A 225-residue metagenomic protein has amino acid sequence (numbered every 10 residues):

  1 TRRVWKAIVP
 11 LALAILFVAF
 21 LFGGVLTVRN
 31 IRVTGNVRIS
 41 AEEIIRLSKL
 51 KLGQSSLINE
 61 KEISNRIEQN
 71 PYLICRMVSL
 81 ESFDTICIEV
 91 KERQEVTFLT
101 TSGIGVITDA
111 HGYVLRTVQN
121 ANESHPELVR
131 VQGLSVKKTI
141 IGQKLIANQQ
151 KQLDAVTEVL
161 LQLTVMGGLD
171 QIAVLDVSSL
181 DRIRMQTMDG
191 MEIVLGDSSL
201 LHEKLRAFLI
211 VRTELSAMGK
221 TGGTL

Functional and structural regions predicted by a protein language model:
T1-F20, L26, E42, R46-G53 (+3 more regions): Charged, solvent-exposed interaction patches on well-folded alpha/beta domains that mediate macromolecular contacts
R29-E42: Juxtamembrane extracytosolic/periplasmic "stalk" immediately C-terminal to the first targeting helix
G35, G53-I58: Short, surface-exposed ligand-recognition loops at beta-strand->loop->(often short) alpha-helix junctions that present
N70-P71: Acidic-histidine catalytic/liganding microenvironments
